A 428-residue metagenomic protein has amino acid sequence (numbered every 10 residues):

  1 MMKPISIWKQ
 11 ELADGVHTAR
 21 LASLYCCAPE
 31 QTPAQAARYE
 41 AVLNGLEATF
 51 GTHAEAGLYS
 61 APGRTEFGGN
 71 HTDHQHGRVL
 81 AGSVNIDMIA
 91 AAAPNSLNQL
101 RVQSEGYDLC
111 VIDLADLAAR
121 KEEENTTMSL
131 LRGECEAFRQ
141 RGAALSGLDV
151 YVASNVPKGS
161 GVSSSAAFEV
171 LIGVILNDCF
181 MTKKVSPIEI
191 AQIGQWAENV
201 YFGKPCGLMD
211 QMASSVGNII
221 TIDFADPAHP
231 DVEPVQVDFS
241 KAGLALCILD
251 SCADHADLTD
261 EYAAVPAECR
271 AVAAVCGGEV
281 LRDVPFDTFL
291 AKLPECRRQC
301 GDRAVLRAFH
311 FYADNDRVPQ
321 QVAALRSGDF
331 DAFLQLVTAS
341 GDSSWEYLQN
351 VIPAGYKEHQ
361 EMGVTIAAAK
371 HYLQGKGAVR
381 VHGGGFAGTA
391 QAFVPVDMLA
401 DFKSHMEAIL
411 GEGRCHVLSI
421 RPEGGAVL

Functional and structural regions predicted by a protein language model:
M1-R64, I89, A93-E124, T221-R380 (+1 more regions): C-terminal nucleotide
S60-H76, N155-L171, G375-F393: Glycine/serine-rich anion-binding loops at beta->alpha junctions that coordinate negatively charged ligand groups
R78-L97, V216: Structural signature of FAD isoalloxazine-binding scaffolds in flavoprotein oxidoreductases
S83-N85, V162-T182: DPxDG-like acidic metal-binding loop motif
R101-Q103, G147-S154, K184-W196, L334-A339 (+1 more regions): Beta-strand segments within the central parallel beta-sheet cores of soluble alpha/beta enzyme folds
Q140-D149, L176-I190, V396-I409: Phosphate-handling active-site elements
T182-P230, V235, S340, I366-A369 (+1 more regions): Alpha/beta catalytic cores of group-transfer enzymes, especially the acyltransferase/condensing modules of polyketide
